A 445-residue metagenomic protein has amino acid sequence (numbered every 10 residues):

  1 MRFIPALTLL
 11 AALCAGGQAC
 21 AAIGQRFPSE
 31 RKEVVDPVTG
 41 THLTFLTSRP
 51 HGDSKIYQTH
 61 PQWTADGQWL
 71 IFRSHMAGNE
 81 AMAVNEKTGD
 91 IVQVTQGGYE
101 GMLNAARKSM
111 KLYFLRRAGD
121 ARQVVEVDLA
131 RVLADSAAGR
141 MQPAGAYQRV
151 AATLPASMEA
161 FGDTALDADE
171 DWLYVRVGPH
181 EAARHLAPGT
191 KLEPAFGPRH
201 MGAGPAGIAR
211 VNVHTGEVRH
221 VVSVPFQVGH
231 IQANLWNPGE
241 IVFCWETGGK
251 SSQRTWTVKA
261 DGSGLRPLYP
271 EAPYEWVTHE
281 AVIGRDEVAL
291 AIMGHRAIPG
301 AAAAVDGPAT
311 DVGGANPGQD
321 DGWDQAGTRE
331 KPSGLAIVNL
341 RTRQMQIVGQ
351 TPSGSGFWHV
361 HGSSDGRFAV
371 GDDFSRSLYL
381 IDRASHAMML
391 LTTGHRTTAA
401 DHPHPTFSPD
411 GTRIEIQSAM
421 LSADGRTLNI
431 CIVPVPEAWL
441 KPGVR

Functional and structural regions predicted by a protein language model:
A22-T44, H200-A206: Blade/loop signatures of beta-propeller domains
I23-Q25, V124-S136, V175-A203, C244-G249 (+2 more regions): Short, conserved, GDST-rich strand-edge loop motifs in beta-rich repeat architectures
V34-S54, A83-Y99, A130-E159, V211-Q227 (+5 more regions): Multi-bladed beta-propeller domains
G52, Y57-H60, A77-G119: Blade-loop segments of beta-propeller domains
H60-W69, S74, M102-K111, L115-G119 (+5 more regions): Blade-terminus and WD-like Trp-Asp/Gly-His loop motifs, strongest in beta-propeller folds
G97-A206, V222-S223: Asp-box/WD-like beta-propeller blade repeats and closely related beta-sheet repeat scaffolds
E287, A291-A336, L340-A387: Loop/turn-rich, solvent-exposed surfaces of beta-rich toroidal or solenoidal domains
H402-R445: Blade-level signature of beta-propeller repeat domains, shared across WD40, Kelch, NHL, RCC1 and BNR/Asp-box propellers
